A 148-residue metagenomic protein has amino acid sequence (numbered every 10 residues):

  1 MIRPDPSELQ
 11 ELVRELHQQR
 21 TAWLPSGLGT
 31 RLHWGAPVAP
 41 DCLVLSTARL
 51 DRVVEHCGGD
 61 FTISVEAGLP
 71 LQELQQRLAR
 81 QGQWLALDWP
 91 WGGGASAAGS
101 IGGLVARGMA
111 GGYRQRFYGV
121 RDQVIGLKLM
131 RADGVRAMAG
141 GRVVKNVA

Functional and structural regions predicted by a protein language model:
M1-I2, I63, R116, R142: Glycine- and other small-residue-rich loops at beta-strand/loop junctions that grip anionic moieties
I2-C57, F61-P90: Glycine-rich N-terminal segment of FAD-binding domains in flavoprotein oxidoreductases, spanning the beta-loop-helix
L87-D88, G92-G93, A97-A148: FAD-binding subdomain of flavoenzyme oxidoreductases
